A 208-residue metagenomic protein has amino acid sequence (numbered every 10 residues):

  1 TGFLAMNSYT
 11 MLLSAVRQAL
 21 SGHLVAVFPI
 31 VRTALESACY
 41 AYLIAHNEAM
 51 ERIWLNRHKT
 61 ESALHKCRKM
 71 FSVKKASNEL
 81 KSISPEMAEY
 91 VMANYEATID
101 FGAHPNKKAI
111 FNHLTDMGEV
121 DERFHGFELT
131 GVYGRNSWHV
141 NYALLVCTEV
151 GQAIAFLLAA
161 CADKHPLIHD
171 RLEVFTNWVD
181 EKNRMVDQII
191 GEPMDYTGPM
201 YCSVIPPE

Functional and structural regions predicted by a protein language model:
T1-L24, P29, A41, E51-E208: A cross-kingdom marker of C-terminal helix-rich interaction/assembly modules
